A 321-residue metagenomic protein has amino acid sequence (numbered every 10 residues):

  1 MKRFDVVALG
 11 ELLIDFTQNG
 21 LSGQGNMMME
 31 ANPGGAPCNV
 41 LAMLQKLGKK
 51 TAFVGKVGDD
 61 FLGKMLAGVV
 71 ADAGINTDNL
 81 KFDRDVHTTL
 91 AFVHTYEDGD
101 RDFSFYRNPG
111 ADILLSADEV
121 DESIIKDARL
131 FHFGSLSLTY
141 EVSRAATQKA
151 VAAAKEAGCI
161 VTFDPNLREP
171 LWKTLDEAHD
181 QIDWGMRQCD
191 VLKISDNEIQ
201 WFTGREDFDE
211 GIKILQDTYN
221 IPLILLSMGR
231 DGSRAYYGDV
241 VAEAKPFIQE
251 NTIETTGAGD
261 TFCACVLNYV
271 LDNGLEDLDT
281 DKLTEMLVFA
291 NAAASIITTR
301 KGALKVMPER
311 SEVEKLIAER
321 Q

Functional and structural regions predicted by a protein language model:
M1-D5, A152, F208-Q321: Conserved phosphate-binding/catalytic region of the ribokinase-like
M1-N76, L115: Glycine-rich phosphate/adenosyl-contacting loop at the front of the ribokinase-like
L12, L136, P165, T261: Active-site metal-binding loops of divalent metal-dependent hydrolases
K50-F133, E314-Q321: Conserved N-terminal subdomain of the carbohydrate kinase-like
L62-I75, D180-Q188, I212-Q216, I248: Short, electropositive alpha-helical surface patch
T89, S135-T139, A294, R300-A303: Glycine-rich phosphate/pyrophosphate-binding beta-alpha loops
T139-I214, I221, D231-G232: Conserved beta-alpha-beta core of the PfkB/ribokinase-like small-molecule kinase fold
